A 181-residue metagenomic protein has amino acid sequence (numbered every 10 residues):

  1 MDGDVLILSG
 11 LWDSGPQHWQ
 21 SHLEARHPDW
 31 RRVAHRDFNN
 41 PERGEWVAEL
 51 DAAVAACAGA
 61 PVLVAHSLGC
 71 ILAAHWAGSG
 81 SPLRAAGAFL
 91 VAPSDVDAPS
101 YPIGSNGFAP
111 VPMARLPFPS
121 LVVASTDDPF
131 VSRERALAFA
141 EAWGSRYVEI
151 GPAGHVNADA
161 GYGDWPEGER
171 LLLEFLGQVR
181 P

Functional and structural regions predicted by a protein language model:
M1-G59: Active-site catalytic motif of lipid deacylating hydrolases and related acyltransferases
G10, H35-F38, A88-A98: Active-site nucleophile loop of the alpha/beta-hydrolase fold
D13-S14, T126-V131: Acidic catalytic loop of the alpha/beta-hydrolase fold
D29-R31, E141-N157: Catalytic histidine neighborhood in serine/cysteine hydrolases with alpha/beta-hydrolase-type architecture
E45, A158-E174: Post-His helix in hydrolase/transferase enzymes
L63-A74: Gly/Ala-rich beta-loop-alpha elbow adjacent to hydrolase catalytic centers
H75-G87: Conserved hydrolase catalytic core segment
L116, V122-A124, D128: Short beta-strand/loop motif that positions the catalytic acidic residue of the alpha/beta-hydrolase fold
